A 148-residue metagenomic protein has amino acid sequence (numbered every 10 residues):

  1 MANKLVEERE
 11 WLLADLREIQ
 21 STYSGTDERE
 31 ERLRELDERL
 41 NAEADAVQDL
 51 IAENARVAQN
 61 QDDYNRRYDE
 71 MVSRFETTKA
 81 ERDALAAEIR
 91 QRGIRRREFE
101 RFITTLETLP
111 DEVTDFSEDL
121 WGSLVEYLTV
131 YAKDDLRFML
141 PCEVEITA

Functional and structural regions predicted by a protein language model:
M1-A148: Amphipathic alpha-helical coiled-coil/heptad-repeat segments
